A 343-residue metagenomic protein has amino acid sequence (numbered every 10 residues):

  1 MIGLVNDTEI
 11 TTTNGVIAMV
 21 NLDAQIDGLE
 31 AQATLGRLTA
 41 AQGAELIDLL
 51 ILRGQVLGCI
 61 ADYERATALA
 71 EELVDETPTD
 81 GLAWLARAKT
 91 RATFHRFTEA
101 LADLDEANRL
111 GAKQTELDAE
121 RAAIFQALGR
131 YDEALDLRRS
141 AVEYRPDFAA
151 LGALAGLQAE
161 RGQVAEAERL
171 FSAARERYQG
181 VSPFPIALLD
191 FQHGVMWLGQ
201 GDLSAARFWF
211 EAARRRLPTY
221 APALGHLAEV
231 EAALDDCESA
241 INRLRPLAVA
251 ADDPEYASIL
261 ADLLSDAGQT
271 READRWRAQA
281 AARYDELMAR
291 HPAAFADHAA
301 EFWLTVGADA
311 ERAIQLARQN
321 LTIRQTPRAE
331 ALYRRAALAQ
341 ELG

Functional and structural regions predicted by a protein language model:
M1-L82, A102: N-terminal leader/linker segments that initiate helical-solenoid repeat arrays
R37, A41-A44, P78, A112 (+6 more regions): Residue signature of alpha-solenoid helical repeat architecture, marking inter-repeat boundaries and helix-start
A41, D48, L82, E116 (+6 more regions): Start-of-helix register in tetratricopeptide repeats
E45, L52, A86, E120 (+5 more regions): Canonical tetratricopeptide repeat
D48, Q55, K89, A123 (+6 more regions): Residue-level recognition of tetratricopeptide repeat
R53, L57-I60, F94, L128 (+6 more regions): Structural motif corresponding to the intra-repeat A-B loop/turn of tetratricopeptide repeats
